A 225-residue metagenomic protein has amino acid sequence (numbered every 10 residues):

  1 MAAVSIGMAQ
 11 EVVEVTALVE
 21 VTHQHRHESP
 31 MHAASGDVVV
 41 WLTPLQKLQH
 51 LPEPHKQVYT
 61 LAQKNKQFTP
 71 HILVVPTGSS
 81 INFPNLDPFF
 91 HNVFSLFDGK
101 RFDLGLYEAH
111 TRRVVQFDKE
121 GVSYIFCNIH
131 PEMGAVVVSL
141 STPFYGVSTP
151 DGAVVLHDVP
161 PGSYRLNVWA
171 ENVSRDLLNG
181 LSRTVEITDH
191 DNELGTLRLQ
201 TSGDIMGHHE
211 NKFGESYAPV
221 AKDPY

Functional and structural regions predicted by a protein language model:
M1-A3: Bacterial N-terminal signal peptides
S5-A9: Sec/Tat signal peptide C-region and signal peptidase I cleavage site
Q10-A153, H157-Y225: Extracytoplasmic copper-binding redox domains, predominantly the cupredoxin/blue-copper superfamily
